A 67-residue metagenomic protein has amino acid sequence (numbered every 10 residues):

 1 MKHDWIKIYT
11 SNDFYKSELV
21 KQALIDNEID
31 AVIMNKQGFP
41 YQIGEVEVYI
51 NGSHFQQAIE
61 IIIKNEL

Functional and structural regions predicted by a protein language model:
M1-L67: Acidic/polar low-complexity segments and flexible, solvent-exposed patches
